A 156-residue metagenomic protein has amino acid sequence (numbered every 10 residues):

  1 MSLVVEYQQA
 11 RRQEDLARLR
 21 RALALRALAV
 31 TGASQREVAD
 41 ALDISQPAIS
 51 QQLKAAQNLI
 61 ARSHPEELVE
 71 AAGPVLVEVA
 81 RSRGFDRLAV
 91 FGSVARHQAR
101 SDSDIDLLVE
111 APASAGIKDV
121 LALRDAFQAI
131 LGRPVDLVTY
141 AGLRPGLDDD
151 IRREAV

Functional and structural regions predicted by a protein language model:
M1-R87, R96-R100, P112-V156: Catalytic core of pol beta-like nucleotidyltransferases
V90: Conserved histidines in hydrophobic membrane contexts and catalytic metal-binding motifs
S103-I105: Change "...and in nucleic-acid phosphodiester-cleaving endonucleases..." to "...and in nucleic-acid processing enzymes
L107-E110: Amphipathic, hydrophobic secondary-structure cores in small proteins
